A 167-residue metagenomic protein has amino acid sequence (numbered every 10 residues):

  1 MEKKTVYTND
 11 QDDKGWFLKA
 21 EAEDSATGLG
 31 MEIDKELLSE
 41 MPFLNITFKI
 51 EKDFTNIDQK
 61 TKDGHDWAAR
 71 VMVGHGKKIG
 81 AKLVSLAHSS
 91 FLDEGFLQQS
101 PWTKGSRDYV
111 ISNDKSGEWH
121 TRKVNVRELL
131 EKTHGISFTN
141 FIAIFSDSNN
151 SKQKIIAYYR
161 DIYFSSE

Functional and structural regions predicted by a protein language model:
K3-L29: Short carbohydrate-recognition loop motifs
F17-A26, F48-D53, R127, F145: Generic short beta-strand segments
E32-L44, D63-G64, N113-S116, I136: Extracellular/lumenal carbohydrate-interaction signature centered on repeated Trp-anchored short motifs
I33, F54-T61, L130-T133: Short helix-to-loop capping/linker segments positioned immediately adjacent to catalytic or ligand/cofactor-binding
I33-T55, V124, D161-I162: Extra-cytoplasmic beta-strand recognition segments
E51-K115, I155-Y158: Extracellular ligand-binding interfaces
D66-V71, K104-I156: Extracellular beta-strand ligand-recognition surfaces/modules
I142, R160-F164: Extracellular beta-strand elements of beta-rich domains used for carbohydrate recognition/degradation or cell-matrix
